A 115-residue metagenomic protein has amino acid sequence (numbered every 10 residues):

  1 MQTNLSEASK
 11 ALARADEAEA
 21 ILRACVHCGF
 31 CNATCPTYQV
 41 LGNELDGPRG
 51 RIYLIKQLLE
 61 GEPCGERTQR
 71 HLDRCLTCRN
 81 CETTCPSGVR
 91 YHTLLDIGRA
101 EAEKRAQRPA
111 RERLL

Functional and structural regions predicted by a protein language model:
M1-Q2, I52: Short, composition-biased local secondary-structure segments
Q2-A15: A detector for short, charged/polar N-terminal pre-domain segments
S6-E7, V40, T83, L115: Charged, low-complexity surface segments at secondary-structure and domain boundaries
A13-R14, E19-L22, I52-L115: Iron-sulfur-cluster electron-transfer modules
C25: Short Cys/His-rich zinc-binding micro-motifs
G29: Residues that scaffold, gate, or flank divalent-cation-dependent active/transport sites
T34-T37, L41, S87, Y91: Short, non-ligating residues that shape and space the ligands of small metal-coordination modules and catalytic
P36-K56: Short amphipathic helix-turn modules centered on a small-residue break
